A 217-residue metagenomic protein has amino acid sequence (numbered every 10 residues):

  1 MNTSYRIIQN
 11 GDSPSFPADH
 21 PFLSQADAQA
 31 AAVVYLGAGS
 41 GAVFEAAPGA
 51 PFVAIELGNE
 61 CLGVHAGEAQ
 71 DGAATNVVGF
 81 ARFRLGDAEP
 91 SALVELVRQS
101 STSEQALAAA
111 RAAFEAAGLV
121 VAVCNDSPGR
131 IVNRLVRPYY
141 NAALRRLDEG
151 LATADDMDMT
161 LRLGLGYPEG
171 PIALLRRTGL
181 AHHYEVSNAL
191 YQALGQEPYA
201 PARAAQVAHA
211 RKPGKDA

Functional and structural regions predicted by a protein language model:
M1-L93, R98-D126, P138, E149 (+1 more regions): NAD(P)-dependent Rossmann-like dehydrogenase/reductase catalytic/cofactor-binding core
A143: Active-site-adjacent helical/loop segments in soluble small-molecule enzymes
